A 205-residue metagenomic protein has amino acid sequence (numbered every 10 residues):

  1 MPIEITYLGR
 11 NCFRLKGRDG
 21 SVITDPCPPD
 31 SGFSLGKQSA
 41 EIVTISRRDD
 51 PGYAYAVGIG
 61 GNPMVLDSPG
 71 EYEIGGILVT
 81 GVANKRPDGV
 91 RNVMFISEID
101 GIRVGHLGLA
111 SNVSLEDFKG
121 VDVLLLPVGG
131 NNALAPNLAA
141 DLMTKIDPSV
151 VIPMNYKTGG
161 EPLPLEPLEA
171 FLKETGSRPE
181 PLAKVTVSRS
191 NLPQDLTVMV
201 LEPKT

Functional and structural regions predicted by a protein language model:
M1-F13: Bacterial Sec-exported substrate-binding components of ABC uptake systems
E4-Y7, S21-D25, L78-K85, M94-I96 (+2 more regions): Active-site-proximal beta-strand elements of phosphoester/diester hydrolases
I5-L8, V150-T205: Binuclear metal-ion centers of metallo-dependent hydrolases, dominated by the metallo-beta-lactamase
N11-P69, T80-V90, A110-K119: Pre-active-site segment of Zn-dependent metallo-hydrolases
F13-L15, S68-G75, S97, V185-N191: Short acidic-hydrophobic surface loop/beta-edge motif
A40, A139-Y156: Proline-aspartate-enriched helix->loop->beta-strand connector
E41-R47, L125-P127, V151-N155: Short internal beta-strands
R86-I146: Active-site-proximal loop/helix segments of hydrolase catalytic cores
